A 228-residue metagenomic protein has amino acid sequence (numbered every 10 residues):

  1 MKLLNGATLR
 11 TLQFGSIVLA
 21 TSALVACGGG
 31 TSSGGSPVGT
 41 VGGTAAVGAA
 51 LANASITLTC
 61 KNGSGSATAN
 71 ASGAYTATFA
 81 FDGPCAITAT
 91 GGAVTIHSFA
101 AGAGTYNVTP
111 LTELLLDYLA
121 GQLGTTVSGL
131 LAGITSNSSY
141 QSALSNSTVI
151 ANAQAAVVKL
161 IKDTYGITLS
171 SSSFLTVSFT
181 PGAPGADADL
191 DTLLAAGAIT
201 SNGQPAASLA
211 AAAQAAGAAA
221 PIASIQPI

Functional and structural regions predicted by a protein language model:
K2-G15: Bacterial N-terminal signal peptides that target proteins for export
G15-S16, K61: Generic detector of short alpha-helix boundary/capping microenvironments and adjacent low-complexity segments
I17-T21: Hydrophobic helical h-region of N-terminal Sec-dependent signal peptides in bacterial secretory/periplasmic proteins
S22-A26: C-terminal motif of bacterial Sec signal peptides marking the signal peptidase cleavage site
G28-I228: Feature for extracytoplasmic/surface-facing segments of secreted or surface-associated proteins, emphasizing
